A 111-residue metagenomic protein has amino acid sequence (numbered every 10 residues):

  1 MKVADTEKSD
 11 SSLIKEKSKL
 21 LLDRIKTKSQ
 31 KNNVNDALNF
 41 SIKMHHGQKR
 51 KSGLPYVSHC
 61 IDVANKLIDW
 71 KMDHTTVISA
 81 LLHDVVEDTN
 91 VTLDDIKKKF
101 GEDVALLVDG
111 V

Functional and structural regions predicted by a protein language model:
M1-V111: Active-site helical microenvironments for divalent-metal-assisted chemistry
